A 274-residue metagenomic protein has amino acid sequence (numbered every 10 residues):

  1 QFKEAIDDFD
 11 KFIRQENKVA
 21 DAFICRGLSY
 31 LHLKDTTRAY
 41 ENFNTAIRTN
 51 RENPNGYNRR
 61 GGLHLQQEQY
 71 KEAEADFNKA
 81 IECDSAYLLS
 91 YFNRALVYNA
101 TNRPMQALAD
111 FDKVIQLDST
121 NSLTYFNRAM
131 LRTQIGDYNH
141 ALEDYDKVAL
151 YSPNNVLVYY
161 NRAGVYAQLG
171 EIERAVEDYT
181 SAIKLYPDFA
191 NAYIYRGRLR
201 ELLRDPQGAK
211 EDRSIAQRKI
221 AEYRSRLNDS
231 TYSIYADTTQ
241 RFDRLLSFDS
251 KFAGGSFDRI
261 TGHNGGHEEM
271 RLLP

Functional and structural regions predicted by a protein language model:
Q1-P274: Alpha-helical tetratricopeptide repeat
